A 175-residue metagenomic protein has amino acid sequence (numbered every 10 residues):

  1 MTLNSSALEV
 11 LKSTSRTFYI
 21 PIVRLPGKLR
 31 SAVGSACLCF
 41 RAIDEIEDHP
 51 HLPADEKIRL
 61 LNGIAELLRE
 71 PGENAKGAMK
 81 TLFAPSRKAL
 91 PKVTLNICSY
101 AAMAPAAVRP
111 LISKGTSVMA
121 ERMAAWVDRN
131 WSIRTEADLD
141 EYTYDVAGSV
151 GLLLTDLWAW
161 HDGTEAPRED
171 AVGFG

Functional and structural regions predicted by a protein language model:
M1-G175: Acidic catalytic motifs of isoprenoid enzymes
